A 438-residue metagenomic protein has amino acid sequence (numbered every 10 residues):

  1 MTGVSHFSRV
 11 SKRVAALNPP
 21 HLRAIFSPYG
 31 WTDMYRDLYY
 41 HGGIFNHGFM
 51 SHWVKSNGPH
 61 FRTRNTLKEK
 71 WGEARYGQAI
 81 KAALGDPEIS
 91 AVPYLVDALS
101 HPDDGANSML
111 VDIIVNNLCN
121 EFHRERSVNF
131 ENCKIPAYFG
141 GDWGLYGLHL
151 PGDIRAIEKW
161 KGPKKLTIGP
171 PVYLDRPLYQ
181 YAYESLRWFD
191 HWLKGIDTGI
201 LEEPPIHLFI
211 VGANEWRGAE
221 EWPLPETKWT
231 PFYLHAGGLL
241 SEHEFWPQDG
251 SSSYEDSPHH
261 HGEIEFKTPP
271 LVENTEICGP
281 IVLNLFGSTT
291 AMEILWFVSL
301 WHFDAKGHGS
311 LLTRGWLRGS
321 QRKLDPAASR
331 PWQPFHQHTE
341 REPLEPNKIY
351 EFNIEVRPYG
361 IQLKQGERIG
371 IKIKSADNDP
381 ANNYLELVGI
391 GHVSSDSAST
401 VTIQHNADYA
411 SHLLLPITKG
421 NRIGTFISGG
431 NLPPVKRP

Functional and structural regions predicted by a protein language model:
M1-G3, P28: Short beta-strand immediately N-terminal to the catalytic nucleophile in serine-hydrolase-like folds
G3-R13: Glycine-rich nucleophile elbow surrounding the catalytic serine of serine-hydrolase chemistry
K12-A16, I154: Short, hydrophobic alpha-helix immediately C-terminal to the catalytic nucleophile
A16-N18, R23-N132: Accessory cap/linker subdomain of secreted extracellular hydrolases
C133, Y138-G141: Short beta-strand/loop motif that positions the catalytic acidic residue of the alpha/beta-hydrolase fold
Y146-G152: Conserved alpha/beta-hydrolase "acid-adjacent" motif
K159, Y181-Y183, L193-P438: Glycine/threonine-rich phosphate-binding loop and adjacent beta-strand/alpha-helix elements that clamp
W160-L174: Catalytic histidine neighborhood in serine/cysteine hydrolases with alpha/beta-hydrolase-type architecture
